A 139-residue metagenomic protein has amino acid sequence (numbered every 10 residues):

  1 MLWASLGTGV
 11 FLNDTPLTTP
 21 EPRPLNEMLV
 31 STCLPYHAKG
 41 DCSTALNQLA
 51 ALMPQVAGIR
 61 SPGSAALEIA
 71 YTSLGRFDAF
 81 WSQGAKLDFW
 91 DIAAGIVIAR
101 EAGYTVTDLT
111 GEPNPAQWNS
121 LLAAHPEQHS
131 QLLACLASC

Functional and structural regions predicted by a protein language model:
M1-I69, W118-C139: Acidic beta-strand-loop-alpha-helix segment within the catalytic core of divalent metal-dependent phosphate-processing
V56-A57, R76, G103: Residue-level detector of structured alpha->beta connecting loops
S64, G84, T110-E112: Proline- and acidic/polar-enriched loop/turn elements at helix boundaries
A70-G75, V97-E101: Hydrophobic residues within well-ordered alpha-helices
D78-S82, T107-D108: Paired acidic/hydrophobic, glycine-rich loop segments that form the ligand-binding mouth/hinge of periplasmic-binding
F89-W90: Acidic donor-binding loop at a coil-to-helix junction in glycosyltransferase catalytic cores that engages
A93: Conserved catalytic core of two-component sensor histidine kinases
G103-S120: Acidic, metal-binding active-site segment of PIN/NYN-like and related structure-specific nucleases
